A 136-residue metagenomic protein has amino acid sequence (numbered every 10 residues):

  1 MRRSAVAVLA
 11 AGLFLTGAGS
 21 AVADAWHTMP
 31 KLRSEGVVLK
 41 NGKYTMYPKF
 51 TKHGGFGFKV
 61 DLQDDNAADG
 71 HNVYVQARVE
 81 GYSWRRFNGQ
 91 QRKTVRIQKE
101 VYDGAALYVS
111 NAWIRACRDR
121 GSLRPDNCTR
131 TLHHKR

Functional and structural regions predicted by a protein language model:
M1-A23: Secretory targeting and sorting signals
D24-R136: Post-signal peptide N-terminal regions of Sec-secreted extracellular proteins
